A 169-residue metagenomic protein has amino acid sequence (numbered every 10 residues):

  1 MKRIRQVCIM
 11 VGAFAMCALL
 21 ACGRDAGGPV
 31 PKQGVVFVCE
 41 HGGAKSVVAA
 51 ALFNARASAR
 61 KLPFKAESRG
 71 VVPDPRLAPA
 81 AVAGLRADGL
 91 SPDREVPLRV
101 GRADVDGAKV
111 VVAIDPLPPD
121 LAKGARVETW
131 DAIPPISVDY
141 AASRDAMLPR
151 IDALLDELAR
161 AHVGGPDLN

Functional and structural regions predicted by a protein language model:
M1-V11: Bacterial N-terminal signal peptides that target proteins for export
G12-M16: Core hydrophobic alpha-helical transmembrane segments of single-pass membrane proteins
A18-A21: C-terminal motif of bacterial Sec signal peptides marking the signal peptidase cleavage site
G23-G28, P116-N169: Phosphate-binding/catalytic loops
R24-V100: Conserved active-site segments centered on acidic
L52, I114-D115: Short N-proximal segments of mature Sec-exported proteins
V105-D106: A short, aliphatic-rich alpha-helical micro-motif
K109-V111: Conserved acidic residues
